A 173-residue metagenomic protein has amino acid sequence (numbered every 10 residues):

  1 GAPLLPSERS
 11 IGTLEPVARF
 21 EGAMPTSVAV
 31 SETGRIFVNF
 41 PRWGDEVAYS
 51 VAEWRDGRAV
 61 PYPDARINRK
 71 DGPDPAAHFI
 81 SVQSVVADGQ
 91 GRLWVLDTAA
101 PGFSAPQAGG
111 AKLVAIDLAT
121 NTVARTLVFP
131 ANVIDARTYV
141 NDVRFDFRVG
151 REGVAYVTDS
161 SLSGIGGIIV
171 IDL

Functional and structural regions predicted by a protein language model:
P3-A23, A59, P63-I67: A short helix->beta-strand "capping" segment at the edge of beta-propeller domains
E15-Y49: Beta-strand-rich domains and repeat architectures in extracellular enzymes and scaffolds, especially beta-propellers
E21-T33, P73-L96, V133-A155, I165: Beta-rich, blade/repeat-based domains predominating in secreted/periplasmic proteins but also intracellular
P41-W43, T98, S160-S163, L173: Short loop/turn segments immediately following the C-termini of beta-strands
V47-A52, A111-V114, G167-I169: A short loop-to-beta-strand structural motif that recurs across blades of beta-propeller domains
W54-R58, D117-N121, D172-L173: Short loop/turn segments that connect beta-strands within beta-propeller blades
R55-G102, P106, A111-K112, R125-V133: Blade-loop segments of beta-propeller domains
F103-S161, I165-G166: Asp-box/WD-like beta-propeller blade repeats and closely related beta-sheet repeat scaffolds
